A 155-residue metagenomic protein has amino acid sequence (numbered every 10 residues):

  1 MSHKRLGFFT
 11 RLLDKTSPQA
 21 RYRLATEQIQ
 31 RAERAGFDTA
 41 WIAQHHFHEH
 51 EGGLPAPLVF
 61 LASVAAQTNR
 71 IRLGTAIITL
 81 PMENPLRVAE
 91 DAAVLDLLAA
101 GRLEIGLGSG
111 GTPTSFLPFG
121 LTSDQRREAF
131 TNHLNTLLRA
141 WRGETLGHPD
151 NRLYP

Functional and structural regions predicted by a protein language model:
M1-Q67, I71-L73: N-terminal beta1-alpha1-beta2 module of alpha/beta enzyme domains
S2-K4, N84-P155: Internal, glycine-rich beta/alpha segment that forms the wall or movable "lid" of small-molecule/cofactor binding
R11-L13, H45, I78-L80, G108-T112: Active-site beta-loop-alpha junctions enriched in small/polar residues
L12-T16, T79, L117, L121: Short coil/turn segments at secondary-structure junctions
T16, A20, E83, Q125: Short, surface-exposed alpha-helical recognition segments that flank or form part of ligand/macromolecule-binding
H48-G52, I78-N84, T122-S123: Glycine-rich "substrate-gating" loop/helix at the edge of Rossmann-like oxidoreductase active sites
Q67, R72-A76, G110-S115: A generic, residue-level signal for flexible/boundary positions that often mark functional hotspots
